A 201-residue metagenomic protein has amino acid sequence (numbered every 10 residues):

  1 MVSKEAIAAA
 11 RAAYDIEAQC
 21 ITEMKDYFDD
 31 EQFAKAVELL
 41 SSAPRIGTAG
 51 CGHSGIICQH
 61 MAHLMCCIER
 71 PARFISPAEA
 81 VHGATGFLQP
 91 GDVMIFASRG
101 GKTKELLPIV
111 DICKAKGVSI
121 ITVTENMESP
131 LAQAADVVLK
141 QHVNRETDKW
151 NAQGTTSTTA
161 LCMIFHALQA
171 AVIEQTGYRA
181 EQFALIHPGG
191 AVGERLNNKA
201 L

Functional and structural regions predicted by a protein language model:
V2-S42: An N-terminal, well-structured beta->alpha segment
A12, I16, F28-E31, K35 (+7 more regions): Conserved active-site and cofactor/substrate-binding residues in soluble primary-metabolism enzymes
L40-A43, I95, G190: Alpha-helix boundary/capping residues
R45-C51, G55-T176: Glycine-rich phosphate-binding loops that contact phosphosugars or nucleotide phosphates
Q133, T147, I173-L201: Internal, active-site/partner-interface "lid" segment
